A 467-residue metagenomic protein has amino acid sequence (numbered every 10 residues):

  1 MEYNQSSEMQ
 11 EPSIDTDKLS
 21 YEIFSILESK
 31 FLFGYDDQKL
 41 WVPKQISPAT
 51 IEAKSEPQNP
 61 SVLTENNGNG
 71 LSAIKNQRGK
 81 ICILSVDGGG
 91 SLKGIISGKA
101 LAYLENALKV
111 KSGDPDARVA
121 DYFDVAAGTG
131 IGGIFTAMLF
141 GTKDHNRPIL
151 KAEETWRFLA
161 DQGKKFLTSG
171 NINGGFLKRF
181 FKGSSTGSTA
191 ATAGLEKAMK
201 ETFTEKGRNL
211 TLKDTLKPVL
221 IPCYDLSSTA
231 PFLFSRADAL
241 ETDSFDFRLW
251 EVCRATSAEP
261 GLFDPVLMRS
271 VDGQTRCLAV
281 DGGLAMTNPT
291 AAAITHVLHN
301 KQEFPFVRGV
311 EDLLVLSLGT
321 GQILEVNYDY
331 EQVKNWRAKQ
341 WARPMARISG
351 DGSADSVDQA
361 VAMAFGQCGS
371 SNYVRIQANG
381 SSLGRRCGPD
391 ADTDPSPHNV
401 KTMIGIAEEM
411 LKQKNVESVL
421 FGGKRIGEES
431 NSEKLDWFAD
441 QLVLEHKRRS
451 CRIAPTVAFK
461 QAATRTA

Functional and structural regions predicted by a protein language model:
E2-A467: Conserved catalytic cores and adjacent C-terminal regulatory segments of lipid-metabolizing esterases/lipases
